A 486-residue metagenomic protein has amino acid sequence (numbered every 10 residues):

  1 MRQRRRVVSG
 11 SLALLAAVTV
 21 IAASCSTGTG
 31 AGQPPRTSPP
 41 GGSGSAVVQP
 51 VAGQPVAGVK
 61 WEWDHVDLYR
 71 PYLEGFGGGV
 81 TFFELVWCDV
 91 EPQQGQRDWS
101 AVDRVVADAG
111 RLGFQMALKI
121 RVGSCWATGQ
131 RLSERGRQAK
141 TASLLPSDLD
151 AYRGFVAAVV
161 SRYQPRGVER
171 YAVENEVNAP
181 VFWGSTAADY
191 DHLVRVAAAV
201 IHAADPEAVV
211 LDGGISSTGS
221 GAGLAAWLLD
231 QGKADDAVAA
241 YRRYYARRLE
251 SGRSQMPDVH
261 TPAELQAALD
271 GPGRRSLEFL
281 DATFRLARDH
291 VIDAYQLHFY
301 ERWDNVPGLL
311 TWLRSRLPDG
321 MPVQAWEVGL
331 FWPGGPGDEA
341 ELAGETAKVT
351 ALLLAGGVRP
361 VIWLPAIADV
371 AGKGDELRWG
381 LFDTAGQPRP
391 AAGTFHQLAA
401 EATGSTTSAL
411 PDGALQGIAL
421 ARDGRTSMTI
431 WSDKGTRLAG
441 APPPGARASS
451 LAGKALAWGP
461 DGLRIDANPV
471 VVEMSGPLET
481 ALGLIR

Functional and structural regions predicted by a protein language model:
M1-L15: N-terminal export and membrane-targeting signals
I21-A46: C-terminal region of N-terminal signal peptides and the immediate post-cleavage residues of exported proteins
G41-V160, P165-W183: N-terminal substrate-binding region of glycoside hydrolase catalytic domains
G44, W63-Y72, D98-V105, G154-V159 (+4 more regions): Alpha-helical scaffolding within the catalytic cores of extracellular/periplasmic polymer-degrading hydrolases
A188-G344: Noncatalytic carbohydrate-binding groove/subsite architecture in carbohydrate-active enzymes
D338-F395: Aromatic/acidic polysaccharide-binding cleft in carbohydrate-active enzymes
L410-G445, L451-G453: Carbohydrate-binding surface patches
A457-R486: C-terminal beta-strand-rich structural cap/linker in extracellular carbohydrate-active enzymes
